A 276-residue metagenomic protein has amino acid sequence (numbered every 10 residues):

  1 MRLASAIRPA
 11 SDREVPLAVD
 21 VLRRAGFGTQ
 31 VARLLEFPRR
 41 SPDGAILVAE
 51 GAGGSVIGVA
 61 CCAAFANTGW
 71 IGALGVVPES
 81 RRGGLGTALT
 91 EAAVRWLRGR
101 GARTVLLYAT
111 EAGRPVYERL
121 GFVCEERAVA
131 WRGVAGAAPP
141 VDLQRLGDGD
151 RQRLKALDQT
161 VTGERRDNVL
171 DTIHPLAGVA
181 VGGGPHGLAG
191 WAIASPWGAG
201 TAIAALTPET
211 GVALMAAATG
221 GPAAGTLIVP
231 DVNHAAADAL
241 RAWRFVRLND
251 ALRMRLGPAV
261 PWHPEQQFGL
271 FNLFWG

Functional and structural regions predicted by a protein language model:
A4-L17, V141-R153: A short beta-loop-alpha structural element at the N-terminal edge of CoA-dependent acyl/N-acetyltransferase catalytic
R13-V15, V19-C61, Q159-V179: Active-site rim helix/loop that mediates acceptor-substrate recognition in acyltransferases
V48, G54-A63, W70-G75, H186-T201: Conserved beta-strand in the GNAT
V76, R82-R95, G99, P208-G220 (+1 more regions): Conserved acetyl-CoA-binding loop-helix of GNAT-fold acetyltransferases
L97-T110, P222-D231, N249-A251: Conserved GNAT acetyl-CoA-binding A-motif
L106-Y108, V123-G136, R247-A259: Conserved catalytic-core motifs of GNAT/GCN5-like acyltransferases
Y117-E118, F122, L240: Conserved active-site tyrosine of GNAT-family acetyltransferases
F122-G198, T210: Amide-forming acyltransferase catalytic core, primarily the GNAT-like/NAT-type and related acyltransferase folds
